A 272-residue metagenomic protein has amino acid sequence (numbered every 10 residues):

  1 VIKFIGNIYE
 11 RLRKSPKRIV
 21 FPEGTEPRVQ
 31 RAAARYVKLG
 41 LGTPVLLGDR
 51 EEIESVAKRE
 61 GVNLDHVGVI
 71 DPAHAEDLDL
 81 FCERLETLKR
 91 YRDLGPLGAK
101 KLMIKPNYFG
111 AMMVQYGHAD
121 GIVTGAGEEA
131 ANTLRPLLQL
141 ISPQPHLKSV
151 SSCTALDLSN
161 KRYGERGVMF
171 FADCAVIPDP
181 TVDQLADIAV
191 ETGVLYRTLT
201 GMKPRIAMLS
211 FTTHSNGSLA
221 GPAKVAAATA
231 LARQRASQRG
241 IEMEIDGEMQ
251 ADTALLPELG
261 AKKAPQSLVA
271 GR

Functional and structural regions predicted by a protein language model:
V1-A227, L231-G271: Anion-binding alpha/beta catalytic cores of soluble intermediary-metabolism enzymes, centered on
